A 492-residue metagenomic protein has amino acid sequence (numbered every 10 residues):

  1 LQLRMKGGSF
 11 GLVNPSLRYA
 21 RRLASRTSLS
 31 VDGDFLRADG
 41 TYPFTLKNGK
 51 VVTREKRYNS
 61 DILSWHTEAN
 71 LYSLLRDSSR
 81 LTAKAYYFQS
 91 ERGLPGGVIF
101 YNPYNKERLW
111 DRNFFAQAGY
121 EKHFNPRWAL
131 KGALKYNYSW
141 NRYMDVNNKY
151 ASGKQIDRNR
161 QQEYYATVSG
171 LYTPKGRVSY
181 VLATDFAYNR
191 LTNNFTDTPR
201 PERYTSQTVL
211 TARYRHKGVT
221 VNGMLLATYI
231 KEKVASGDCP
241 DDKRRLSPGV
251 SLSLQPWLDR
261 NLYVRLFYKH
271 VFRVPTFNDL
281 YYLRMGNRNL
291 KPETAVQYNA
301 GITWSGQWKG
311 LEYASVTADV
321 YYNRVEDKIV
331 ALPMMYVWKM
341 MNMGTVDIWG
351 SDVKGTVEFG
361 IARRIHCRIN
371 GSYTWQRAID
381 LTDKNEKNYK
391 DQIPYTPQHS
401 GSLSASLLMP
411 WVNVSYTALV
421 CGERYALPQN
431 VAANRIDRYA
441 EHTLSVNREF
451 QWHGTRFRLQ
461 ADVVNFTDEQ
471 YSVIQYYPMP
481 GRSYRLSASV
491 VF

Functional and structural regions predicted by a protein language model:
L1-F44, S60-T67: Outer-membrane beta-barrel translocator/receptor signature
M5-S9, F35-D39, Y87-E91, Y136-W140 (+14 more regions): Transmembrane beta-strands of outer-membrane beta-barrel pores
A20, D32, Y72-L74, A212-R213 (+7 more regions): Conserved C-terminal beta-signal and adjacent last beta-strands/turns of outer-membrane beta-barrel proteins
D34, A38, R127-D145, W257 (+5 more regions): Membrane-embedded beta-barrel scaffold of Gram-negative outer-membrane proteins
A38-F44, T53-H66, Y72-L130, Y136-Q162 (+1 more regions): Flexible loop and strand-edge segments within Gram-negative outer membrane beta-barrel domains
E91, K231-V234, P240-L246, L254-N299 (+5 more regions): Surface-exposed extracellular loop regions of Gram-negative outer-membrane beta-barrel proteins, predominantly
G176, G218-V221, S315-R324, N342-A426 (+1 more regions): Gram-negative outer-membrane beta-barrel transporters
S179-D259, F267-Y268, V274: Signature of Gram-negative outer-membrane beta-barrel scaffolds
